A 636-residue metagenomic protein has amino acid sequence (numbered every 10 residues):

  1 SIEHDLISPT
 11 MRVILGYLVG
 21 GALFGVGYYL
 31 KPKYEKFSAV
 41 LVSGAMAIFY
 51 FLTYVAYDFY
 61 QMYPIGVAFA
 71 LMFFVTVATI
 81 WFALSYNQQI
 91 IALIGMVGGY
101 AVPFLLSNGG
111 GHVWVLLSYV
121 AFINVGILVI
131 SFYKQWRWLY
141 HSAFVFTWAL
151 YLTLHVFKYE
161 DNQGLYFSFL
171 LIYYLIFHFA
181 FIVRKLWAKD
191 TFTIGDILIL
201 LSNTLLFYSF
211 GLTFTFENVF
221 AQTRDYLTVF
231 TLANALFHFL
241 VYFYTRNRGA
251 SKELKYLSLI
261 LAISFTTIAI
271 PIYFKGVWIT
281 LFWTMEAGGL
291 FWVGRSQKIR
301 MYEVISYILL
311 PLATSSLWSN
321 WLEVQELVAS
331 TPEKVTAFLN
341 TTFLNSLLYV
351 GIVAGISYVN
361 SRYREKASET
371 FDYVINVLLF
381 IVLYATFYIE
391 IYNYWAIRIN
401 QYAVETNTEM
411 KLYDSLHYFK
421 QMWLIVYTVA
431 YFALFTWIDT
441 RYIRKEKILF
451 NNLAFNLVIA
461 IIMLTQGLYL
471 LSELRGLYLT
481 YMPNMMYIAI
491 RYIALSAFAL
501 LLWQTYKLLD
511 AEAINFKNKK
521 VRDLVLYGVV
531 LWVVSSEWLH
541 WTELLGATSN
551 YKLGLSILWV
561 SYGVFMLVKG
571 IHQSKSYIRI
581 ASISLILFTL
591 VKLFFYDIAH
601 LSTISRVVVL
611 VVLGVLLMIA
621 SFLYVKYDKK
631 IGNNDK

Functional and structural regions predicted by a protein language model:
I2-K636: Alpha-helical multi-pass membrane segments and their bilayer interfacial helix-loop junctions
